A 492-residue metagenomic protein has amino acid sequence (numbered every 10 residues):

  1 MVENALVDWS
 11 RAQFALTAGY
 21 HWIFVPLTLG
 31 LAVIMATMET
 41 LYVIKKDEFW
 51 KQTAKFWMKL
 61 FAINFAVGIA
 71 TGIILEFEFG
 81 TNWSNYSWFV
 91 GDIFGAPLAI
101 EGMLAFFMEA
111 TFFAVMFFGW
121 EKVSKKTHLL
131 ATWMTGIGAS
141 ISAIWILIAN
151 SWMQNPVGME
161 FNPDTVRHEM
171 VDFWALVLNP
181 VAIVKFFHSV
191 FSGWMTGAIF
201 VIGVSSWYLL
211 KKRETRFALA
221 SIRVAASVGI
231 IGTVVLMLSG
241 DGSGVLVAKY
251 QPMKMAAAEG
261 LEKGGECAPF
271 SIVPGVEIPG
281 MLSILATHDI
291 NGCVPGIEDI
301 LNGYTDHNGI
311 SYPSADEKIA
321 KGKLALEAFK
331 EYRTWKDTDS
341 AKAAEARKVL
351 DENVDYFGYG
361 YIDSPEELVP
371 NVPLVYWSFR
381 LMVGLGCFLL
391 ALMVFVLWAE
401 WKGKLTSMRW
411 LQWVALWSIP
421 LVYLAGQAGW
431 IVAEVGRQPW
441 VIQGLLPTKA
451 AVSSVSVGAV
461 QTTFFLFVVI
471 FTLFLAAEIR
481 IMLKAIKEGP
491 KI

Functional and structural regions predicted by a protein language model:
M1-G19, K46-T53, F77-A99, S151-F187 (+4 more regions): Membrane-interface interhelical loops and short amphipathic "cap" helices that link adjacent transmembrane segments
V25-I34, L104-F112, G193-G203, L381-L397 (+1 more regions): Hydrophobic alpha-helical transmembrane segments
K45-A66, F89-G95, A99, G119-I137 (+2 more regions): Membrane-interfacial loop-to-helix junctions in multi-pass inner-membrane proteins
A62-T71, M134-P156, G229-D241, T334-W335 (+1 more regions): Hydrophobic alpha-helical membrane-insertion segments
N64-M134, S151, V435-R437: Membrane-interface helix-loop-helix modules in multi-pass inner-membrane proteins
F113-K122, T127-G136, I144-M153, F173 (+1 more regions): Internal alpha-helical transmembrane segments
A149, G229-E327: Aromatic-rich transmembrane-lumenal/periplasmic boundary elements in polytopic membrane proteins
E367-W430, Q461-A485: C-terminal substrate/ligand-recognition segments
